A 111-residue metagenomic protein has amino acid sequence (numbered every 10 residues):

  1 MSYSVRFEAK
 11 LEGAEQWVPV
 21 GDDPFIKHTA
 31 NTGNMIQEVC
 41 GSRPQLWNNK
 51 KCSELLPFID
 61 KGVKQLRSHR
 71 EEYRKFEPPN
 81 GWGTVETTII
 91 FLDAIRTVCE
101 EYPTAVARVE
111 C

Functional and structural regions predicted by a protein language model:
M1-C111: Acidic (Asp/Glu-rich) sequence patches and key acidic residues that form negatively charged surfaces used
